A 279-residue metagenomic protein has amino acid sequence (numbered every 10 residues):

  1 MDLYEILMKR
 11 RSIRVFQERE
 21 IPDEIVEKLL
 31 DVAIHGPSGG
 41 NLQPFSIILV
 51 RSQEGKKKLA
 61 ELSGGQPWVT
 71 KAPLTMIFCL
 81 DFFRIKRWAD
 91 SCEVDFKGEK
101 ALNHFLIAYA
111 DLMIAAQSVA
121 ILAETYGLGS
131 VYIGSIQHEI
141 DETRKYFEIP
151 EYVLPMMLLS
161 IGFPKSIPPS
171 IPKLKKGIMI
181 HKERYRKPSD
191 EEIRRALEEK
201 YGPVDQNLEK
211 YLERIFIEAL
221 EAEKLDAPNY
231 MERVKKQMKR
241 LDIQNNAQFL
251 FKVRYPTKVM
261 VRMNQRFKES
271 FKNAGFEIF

Functional and structural regions predicted by a protein language model:
M1-F279: Acidic, surface-exposed loops and disordered segments
